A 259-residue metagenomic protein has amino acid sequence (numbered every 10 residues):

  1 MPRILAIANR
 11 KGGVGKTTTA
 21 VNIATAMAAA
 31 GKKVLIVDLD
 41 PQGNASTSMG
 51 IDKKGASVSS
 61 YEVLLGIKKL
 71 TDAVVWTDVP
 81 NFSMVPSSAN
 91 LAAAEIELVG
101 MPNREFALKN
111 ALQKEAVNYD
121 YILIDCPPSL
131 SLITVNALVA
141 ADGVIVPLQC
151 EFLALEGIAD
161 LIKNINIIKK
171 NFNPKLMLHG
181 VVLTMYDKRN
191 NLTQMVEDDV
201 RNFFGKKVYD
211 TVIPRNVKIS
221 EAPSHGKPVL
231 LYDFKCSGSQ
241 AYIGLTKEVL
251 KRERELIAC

Functional and structural regions predicted by a protein language model:
M1-C259: P-loop NTP-binding core
